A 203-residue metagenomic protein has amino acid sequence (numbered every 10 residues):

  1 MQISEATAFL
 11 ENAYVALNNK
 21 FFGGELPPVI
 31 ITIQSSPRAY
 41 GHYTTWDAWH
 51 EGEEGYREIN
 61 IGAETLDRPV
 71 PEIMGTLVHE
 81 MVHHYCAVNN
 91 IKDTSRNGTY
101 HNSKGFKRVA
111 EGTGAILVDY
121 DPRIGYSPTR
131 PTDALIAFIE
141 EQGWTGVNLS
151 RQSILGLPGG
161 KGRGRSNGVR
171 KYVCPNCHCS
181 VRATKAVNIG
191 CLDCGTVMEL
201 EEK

Functional and structural regions predicted by a protein language model:
I3-R68, I91-K203: Metalloprotease/metallohydrolase-associated module, dominated by Zn2+-dependent proteases
P71: Conserved glycine-rich acetyl-CoA-binding loop
M74-G75, K107: An amphipathic alpha-helix signature
G75-V88: Active-site recognition of the HExxH zinc-binding catalytic motif
